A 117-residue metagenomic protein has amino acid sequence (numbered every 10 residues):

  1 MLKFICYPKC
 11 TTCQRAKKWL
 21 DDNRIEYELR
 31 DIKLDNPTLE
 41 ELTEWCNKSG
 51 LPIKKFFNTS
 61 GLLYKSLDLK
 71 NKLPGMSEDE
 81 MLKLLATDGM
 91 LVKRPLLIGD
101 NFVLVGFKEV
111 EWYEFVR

Functional and structural regions predicted by a protein language model:
M1-N23, Y27-I32: Local sequence-structure signature of Cys/Sec-based thiol-disulfide redox active-site neighborhoods
L34-R117: Thiol/selenol-based redox catalytic cores and closely related redox-interacting motifs
